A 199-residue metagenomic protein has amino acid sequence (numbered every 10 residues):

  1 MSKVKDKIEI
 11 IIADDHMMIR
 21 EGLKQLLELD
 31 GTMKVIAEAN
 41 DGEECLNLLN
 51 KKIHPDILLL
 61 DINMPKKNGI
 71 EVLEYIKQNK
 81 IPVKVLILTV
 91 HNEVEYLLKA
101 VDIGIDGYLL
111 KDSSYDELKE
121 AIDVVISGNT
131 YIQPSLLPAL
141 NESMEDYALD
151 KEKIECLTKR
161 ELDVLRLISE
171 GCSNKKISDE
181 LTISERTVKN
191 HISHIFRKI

Functional and structural regions predicted by a protein language model:
D14, D61, T89: Active-site residues of response regulator receiver
I19, P65: The feature encodes the CheY-like receiver
T32-N40, L48: Short hydrophobic/Thr-rich beta-strand motif most characteristic of the beta2 strand and flanking loop of CheY-like
D41-E44, K66-E71: Acidic catalytic/metal-coordinating carboxylates
I53-L59: Active-site beta3 strand of CheY-like receiver
I70-P82: Short amphipathic alpha-helix used as the core "switch/output" element in two-component signaling
L97-V101, D106, D112-K159, D163: Short, flexible helix-to-coil linker/hinge segments that flank and couple to helix-turn-helix
G171-I199: Recognition helix of helix-turn-helix DNA-binding domains
